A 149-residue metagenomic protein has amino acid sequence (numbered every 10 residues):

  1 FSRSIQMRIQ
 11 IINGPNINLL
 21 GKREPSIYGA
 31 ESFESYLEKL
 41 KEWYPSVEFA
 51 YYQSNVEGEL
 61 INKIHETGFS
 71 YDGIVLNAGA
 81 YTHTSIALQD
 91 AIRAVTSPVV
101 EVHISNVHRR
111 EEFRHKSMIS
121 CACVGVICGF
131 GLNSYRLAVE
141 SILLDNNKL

Functional and structural regions predicted by a protein language model:
F1-Q6: Short, Lys/Arg-enriched N-terminal segments with co-localized hydrophobic residues within the first ~10-30 amino acids
P15-I17, G79-T82, S105-V107: Short glycine-rich anion-binding loops that position phosphate/pyrophosphate groups of nucleotides and phosphorylated
L20-E34: Glycine- and acidic-residue-enriched helix-capping/strand-helix junction motifs
A50-G58: Short beta->alpha junction loops
T67-I74: Short acidic/histidine-rich motifs immediately flanking catalytic phosphotransfer sites in two-component signaling
S85-A94: Short Gly/Thr/Asp-enriched flexible loops that form oxyanion-binding sites at enzyme active sites
A94-R110: Short, acidic/small-residue loops that bind anionic groups at enzyme active sites
R109-L149: Short, glycine-/small-residue-rich phosphate/pyrophosphate-handling segment
